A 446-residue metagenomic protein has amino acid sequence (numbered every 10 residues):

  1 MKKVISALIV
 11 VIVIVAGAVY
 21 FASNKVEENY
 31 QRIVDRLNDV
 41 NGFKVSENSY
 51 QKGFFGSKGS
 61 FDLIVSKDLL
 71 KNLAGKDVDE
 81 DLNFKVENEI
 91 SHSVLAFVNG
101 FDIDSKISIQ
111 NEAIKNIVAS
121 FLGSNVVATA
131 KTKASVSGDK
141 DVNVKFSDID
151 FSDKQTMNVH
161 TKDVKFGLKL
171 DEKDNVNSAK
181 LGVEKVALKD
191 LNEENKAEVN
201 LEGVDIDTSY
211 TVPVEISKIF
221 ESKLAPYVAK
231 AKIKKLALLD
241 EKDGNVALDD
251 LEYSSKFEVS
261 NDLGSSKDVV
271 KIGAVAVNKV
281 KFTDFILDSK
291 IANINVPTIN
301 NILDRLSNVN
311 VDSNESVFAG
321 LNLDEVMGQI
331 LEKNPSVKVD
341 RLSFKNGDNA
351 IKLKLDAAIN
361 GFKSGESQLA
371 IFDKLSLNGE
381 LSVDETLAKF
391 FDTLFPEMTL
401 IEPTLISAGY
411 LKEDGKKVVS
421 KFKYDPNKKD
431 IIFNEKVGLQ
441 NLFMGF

Functional and structural regions predicted by a protein language model:
M1-V4: Positively charged n-region of N-terminal signal peptides that target proteins for export
S6, I14, Y20-F446: Glycine-rich, small/hydroxylated-residue low-complexity segments
